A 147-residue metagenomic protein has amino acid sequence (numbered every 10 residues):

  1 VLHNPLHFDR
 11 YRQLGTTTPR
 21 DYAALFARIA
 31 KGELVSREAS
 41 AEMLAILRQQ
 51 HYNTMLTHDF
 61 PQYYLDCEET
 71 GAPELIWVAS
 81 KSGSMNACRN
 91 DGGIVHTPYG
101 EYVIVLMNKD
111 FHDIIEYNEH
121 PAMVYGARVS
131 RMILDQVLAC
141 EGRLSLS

Functional and structural regions predicted by a protein language model:
V1-D9, D21: Acidic/His-rich structured neighborhood in mature extracellular/periplasmic domains
Y11-S147: Structured C-terminal helix/loop/strand segments within mature extracytoplasmic catalytic/sensor domains
